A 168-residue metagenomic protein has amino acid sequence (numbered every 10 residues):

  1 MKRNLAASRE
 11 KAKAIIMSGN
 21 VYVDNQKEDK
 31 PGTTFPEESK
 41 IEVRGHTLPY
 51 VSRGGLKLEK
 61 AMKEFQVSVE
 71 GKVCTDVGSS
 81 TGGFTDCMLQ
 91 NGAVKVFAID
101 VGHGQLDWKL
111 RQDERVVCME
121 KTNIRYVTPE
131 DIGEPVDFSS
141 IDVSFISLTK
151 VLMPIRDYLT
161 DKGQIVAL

Functional and structural regions predicted by a protein language model:
M1-S39: A basic, amphipathic helix-loop patch mediating RNA/tRNA/ribosome contacts
R53-V73: Conserved alpha-helix/loop element of class I SAM-dependent methyltransferases that forms part of the SAM/SAH-binding
V69-S80, M88: Conserved class I S-adenosyl-L-methionine
S80, F84-T85, G102: Residues at the N-terminus of the alpha-helix immediately C-terminal to the conserved SAM/SAH-binding loop
D86-L89, M153: Alpha-helical segments flanking ligand/cofactor-binding loops in enzyme cores
K95-K150: S-adenosyl-L-methionine
T149-V166: A short glycine-rich, Lys/Arg-flanked "PGG" loop and its adjoining helix->strand segment in the class I
